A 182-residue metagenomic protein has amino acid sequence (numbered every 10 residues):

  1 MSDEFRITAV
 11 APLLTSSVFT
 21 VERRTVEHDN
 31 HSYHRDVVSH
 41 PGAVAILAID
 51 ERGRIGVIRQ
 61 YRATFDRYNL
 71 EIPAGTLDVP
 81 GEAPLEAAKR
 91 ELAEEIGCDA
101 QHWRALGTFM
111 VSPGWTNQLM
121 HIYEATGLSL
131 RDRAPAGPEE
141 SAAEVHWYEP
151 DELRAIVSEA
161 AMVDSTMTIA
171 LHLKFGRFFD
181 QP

Functional and structural regions predicted by a protein language model:
M1-A11: A short, amphipathic edge element
S2, Y68, P113-T116, H121 (+2 more regions): Nudix hydrolase/Nudix homology domain
A9-R52: Acidic, metal-coordinating catalytic segment for phosphate/diphosphate chemistry, firing primarily on the Nudix
P12-S17, A63, F109-H121: Acidic pyrophosphate-coordinating catalytic loop
V21-R23, L47, V57, I122-E124 (+1 more regions): Conserved hydrophobic/aromatic beta-strand scaffold that supports enzyme active sites
E22-D29, S112-D132: Active-site-adjacent beta-strand/loop module that shapes the phosphate/pyrophosphate-binding cleft
V38-H40, A45-R90, D132, E139-E140: Conserved Nudix-box catalytic region and its N-terminal flanking loop in Nudix hydrolases and closely related
D99-L106: A short coil-to-beta-strand element that immediately follows conserved catalytic motifs
